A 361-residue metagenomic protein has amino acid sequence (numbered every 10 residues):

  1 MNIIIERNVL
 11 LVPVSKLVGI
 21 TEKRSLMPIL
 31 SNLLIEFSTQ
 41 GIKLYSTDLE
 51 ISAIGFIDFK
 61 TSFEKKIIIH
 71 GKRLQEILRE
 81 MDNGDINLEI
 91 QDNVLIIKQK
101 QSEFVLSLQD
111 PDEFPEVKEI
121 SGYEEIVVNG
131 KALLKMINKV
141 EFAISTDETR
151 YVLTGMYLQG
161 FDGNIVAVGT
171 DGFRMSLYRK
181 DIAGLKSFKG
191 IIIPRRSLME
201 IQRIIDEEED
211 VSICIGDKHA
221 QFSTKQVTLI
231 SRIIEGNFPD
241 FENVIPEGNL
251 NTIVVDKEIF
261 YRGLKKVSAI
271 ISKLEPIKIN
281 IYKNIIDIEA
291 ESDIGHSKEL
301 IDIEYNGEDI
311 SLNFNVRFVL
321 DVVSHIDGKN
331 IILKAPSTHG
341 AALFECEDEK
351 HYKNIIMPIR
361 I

Functional and structural regions predicted by a protein language model:
M1-I361: Structural preference for solvent-exposed beta-strand-turn elements and adjacent flexible terminal/loop segments within
